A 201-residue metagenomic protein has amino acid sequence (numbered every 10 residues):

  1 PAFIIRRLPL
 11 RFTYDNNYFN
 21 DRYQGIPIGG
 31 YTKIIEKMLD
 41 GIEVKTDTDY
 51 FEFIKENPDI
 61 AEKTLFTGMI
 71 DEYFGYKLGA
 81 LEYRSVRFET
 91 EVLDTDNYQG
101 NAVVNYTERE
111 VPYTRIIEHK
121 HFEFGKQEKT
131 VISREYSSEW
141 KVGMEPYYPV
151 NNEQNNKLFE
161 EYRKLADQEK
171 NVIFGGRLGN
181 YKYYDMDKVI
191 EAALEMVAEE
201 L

Functional and structural regions predicted by a protein language model:
P1-K63: Active-site/ligand-binding neighborhood in enzyme catalytic cores
I42, E200-L201: Short, hydrophobic alpha-helical segments
E62, E72-E200: C-terminal segments that line or cap access tunnels to active or ligand-binding sites in enzymes and enzyme-associated
G68-M69: Glycine-rich, N-terminal phosphate-binding loop of Rossmann-like dinucleotide-binding domains
